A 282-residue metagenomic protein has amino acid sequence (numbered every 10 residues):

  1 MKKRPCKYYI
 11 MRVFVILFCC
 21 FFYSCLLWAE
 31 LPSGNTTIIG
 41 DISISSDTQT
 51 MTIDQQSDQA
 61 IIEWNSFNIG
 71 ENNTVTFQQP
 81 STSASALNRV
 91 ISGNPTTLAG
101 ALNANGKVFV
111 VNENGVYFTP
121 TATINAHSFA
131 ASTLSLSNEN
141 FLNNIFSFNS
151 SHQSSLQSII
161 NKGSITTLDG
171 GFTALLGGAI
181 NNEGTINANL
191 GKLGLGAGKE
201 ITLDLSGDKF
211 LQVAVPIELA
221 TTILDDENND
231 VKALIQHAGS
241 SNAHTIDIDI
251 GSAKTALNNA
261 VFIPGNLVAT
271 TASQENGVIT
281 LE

Functional and structural regions predicted by a protein language model:
K2-C19, Y23-E282: Extracellular and secretory-pathway beta-repeat/beta-biased strand scaffolds
